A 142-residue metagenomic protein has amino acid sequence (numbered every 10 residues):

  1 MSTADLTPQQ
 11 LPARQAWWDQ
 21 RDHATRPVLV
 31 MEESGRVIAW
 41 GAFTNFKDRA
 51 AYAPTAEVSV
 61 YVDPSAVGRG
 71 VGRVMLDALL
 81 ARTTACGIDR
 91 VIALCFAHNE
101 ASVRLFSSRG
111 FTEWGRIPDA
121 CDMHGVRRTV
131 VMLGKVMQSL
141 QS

Functional and structural regions predicted by a protein language model:
L6-S65, L76, R82, V136-Q138: Acetyl-CoA-dependent GNAT
R26, R128-M132: Short hydrophobic/aromatic beta-strand or adjacent loop that forms the aromatic wall/cage of a ligand/substrate-binding
V62, G68-A85, E100-S108: Conserved acetyl-CoA-binding loop-helix of GNAT-fold acetyltransferases
T83-C95: Conserved GNAT acetyl-CoA-binding A-motif
I92-C95, T112-T129: Conserved catalytic-core motifs of GNAT/GCN5-like acyltransferases
F106, F111, L133: Conserved active-site tyrosine of GNAT-family acetyltransferases
V131, Q138-S142: Conserved N-terminal entry element of GNAT/NAT acetyltransferase domains
